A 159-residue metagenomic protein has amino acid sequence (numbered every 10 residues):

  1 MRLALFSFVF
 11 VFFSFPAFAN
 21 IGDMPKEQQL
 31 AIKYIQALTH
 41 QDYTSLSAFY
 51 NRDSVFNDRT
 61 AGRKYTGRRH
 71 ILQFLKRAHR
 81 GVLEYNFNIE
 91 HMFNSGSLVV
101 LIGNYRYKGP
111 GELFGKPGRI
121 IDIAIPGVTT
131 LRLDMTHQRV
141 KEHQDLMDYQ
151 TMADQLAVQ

Functional and structural regions predicted by a protein language model:
A4-F13: Sec-dependent N-terminal signal peptides
F12-R52, V158-Q159: Short, low-complexity N-terminal intrinsically disordered segments enriched in polar/charged residues
N20-K26, L72-Q159: A beta-strand edge to alpha-helix "cap/lid" segment located at domain peripheries
Y43-S95: A solvent-exposed, acidic/Ser-Thr-rich amphipathic alpha-helical stretch
